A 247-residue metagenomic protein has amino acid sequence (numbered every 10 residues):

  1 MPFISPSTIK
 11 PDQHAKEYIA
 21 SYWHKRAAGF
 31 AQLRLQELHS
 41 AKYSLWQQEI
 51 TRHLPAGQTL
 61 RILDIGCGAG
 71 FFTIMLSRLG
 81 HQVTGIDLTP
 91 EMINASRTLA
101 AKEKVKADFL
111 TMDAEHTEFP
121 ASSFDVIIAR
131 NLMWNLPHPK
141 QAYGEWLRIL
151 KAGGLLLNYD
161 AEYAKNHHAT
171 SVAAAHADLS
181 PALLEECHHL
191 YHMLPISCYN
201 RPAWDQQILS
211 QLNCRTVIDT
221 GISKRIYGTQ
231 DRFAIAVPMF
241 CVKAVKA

Functional and structural regions predicted by a protein language model:
P2-Q58, F71, M75: Conserved class I S-adenosyl-L-methionine
H14-E17, R34, A161-G228: C-terminal alpha-helical "lid/dimerization" subdomain adjacent to the S-adenosyl-L-methionine
L63-I65, A69-H116: Class I SAM-dependent methyltransferase SAM/SAH-binding core
E115-V126: A short acidic, Gly/Pro-enriched loop at the edge of an enzyme's catalytic core that lines a small-molecule cofactor
V126-P139: A short SAM/SAH-binding and catalytic strip from SAM-dependent methyltransferases
K140-A152: A short glycine-rich, Lys/Arg-flanked "PGG" loop and its adjoining helix->strand segment in the class I
G154-A161: Conserved beta-strand signature within the Rossmann-like core of class I S-adenosyl-L-methionine
L212, Y227-A247: Core SAM-dependent methyltransferase catalytic element
